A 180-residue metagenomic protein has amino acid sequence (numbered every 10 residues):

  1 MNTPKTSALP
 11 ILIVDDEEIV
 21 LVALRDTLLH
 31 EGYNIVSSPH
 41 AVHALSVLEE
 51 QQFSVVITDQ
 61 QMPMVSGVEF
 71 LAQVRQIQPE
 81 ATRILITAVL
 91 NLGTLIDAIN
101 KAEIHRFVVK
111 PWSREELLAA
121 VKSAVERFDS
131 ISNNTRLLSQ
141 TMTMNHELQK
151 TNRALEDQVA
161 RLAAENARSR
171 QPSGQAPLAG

Functional and structural regions predicted by a protein language model:
M1-L12, Q140-M144, D157-A160, A164-G180: Non-catalytic signal-transmission and effector/linker regions of two-component phosphorelay proteins
L9-P10, E18-S37: Two-component/phosphorelay signaling modules centered on CheY-like receiver
S37-S46, G67: Helix N-cap/capping motif at the beta->alpha junctions
S46, V68-E80, D97-I99: Short amphipathic alpha-helix used as the core "switch/output" element in two-component signaling
D59: Active-site residues of response regulator receiver
M62: Receiver (REC) domain active-site loop signature in two-component systems and cognate sites in sensor histidine kinases
I86-T87: Hydrophobic/aromatic residues positioned on beta-strands within the core alpha/beta folds
L90-T94, W112-V121, V125: C-terminal output helix
